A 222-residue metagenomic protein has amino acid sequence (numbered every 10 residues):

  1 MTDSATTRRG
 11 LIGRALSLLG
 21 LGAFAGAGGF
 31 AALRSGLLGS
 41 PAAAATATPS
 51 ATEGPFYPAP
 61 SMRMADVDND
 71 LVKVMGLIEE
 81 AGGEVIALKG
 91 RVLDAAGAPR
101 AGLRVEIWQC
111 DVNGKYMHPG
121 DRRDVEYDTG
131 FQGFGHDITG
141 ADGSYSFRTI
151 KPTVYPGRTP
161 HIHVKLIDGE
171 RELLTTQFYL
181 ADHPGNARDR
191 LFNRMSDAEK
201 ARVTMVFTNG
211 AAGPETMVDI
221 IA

Functional and structural regions predicted by a protein language model:
M1-A23: N-terminal secretory signal peptides and thylakoid transit peptides that target proteins across membranes
A5, A25, D68-D70: Poly-acidic low-complexity segments
G20-L21, G26-A27, D128: Surface-exposed flexible segments
G28-L37: Membrane-interface motif at the C-terminal end of an N-terminal transmembrane signal
L37-T204, N209-A222: Beta-strand-dominated extracellular/periplasmic modules and repeats in secreted or surface-exposed proteins
